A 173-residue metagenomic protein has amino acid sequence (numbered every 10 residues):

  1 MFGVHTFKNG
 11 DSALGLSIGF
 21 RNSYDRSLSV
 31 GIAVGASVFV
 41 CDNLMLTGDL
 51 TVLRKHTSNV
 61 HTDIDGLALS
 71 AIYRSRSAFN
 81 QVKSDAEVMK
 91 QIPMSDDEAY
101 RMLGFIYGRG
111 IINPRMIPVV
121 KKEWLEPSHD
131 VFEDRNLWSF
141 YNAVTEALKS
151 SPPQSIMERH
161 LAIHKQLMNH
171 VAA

Functional and structural regions predicted by a protein language model:
T6-A173: Intrinsically disordered, low-complexity regions enriched in serine/threonine
